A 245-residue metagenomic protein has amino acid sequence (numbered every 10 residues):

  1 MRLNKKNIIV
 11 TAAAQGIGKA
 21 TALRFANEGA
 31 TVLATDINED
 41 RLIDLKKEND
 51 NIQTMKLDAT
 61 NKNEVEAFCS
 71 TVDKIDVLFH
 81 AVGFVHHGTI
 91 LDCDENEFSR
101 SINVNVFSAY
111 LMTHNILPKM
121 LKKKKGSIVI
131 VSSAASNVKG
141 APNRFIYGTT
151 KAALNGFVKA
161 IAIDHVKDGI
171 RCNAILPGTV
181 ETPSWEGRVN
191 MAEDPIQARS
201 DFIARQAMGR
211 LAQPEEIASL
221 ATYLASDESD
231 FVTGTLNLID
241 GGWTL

Functional and structural regions predicted by a protein language model:
V82-H86: Conserved NAD(P)H cofactor-binding loop of Rossmann-fold oxidoreductase domains
T89-I90, D94-I102, F202: Substrate-binding pocket helix/loop in short-chain dehydrogenase/reductase
Y110, R210-I239, T244: C-terminal substrate-recognition "lid" of short-chain dehydrogenase/reductases
T113, T150, V158: Active-site helix of classical SDR
P118, I163-K167, D230: Alpha-helical segment proximal to the catalytic Tyr-Lys
S133: Residue(s) in the substrate-gating loop at a strand-loop-helix junction that position the organic substrate next
P177-G187, S226: Short, flexible catalytic-loop segment of classical short-chain dehydrogenase/reductase
